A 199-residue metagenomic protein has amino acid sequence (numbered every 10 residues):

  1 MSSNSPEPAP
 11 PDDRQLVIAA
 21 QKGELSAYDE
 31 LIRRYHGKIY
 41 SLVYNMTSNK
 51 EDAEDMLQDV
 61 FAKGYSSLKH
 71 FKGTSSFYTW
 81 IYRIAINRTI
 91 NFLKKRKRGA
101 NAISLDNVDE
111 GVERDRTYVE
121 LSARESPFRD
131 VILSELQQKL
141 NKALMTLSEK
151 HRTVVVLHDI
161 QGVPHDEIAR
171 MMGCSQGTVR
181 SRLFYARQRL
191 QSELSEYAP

Functional and structural regions predicted by a protein language model:
S3-S5, Q21-E30, Y40-D59, P199: Short, charged helix-capping/linker segments at alpha-helix termini
Q21-K22, S48, D59-S76, K95-K97: Sigma70-family region 2
I32-K50, S67, L144, E193-E196: Amphipathic, Lys/Arg- and hydrophobic-enriched alpha-helical face
S41, D55-A62, S75-N87: Structural recognition of an alpha-helix C-terminal capping motif at a helix-to-coil junction
K69-K72, I86-I103, Y185: Arg/Lys-rich amphipathic alpha helix in sigma70-family domain 2
K94-K97, L147-R152, R182, R187-P199: Short, Lys/Arg-enriched C-terminal cap helix and immediately downstream tail that follows
G111-K142: Acidic, proline/glycine-rich intrinsically disordered inter-domain spacer in sigma factors
Q138-T178: Helix-turn-helix DNA-binding module
